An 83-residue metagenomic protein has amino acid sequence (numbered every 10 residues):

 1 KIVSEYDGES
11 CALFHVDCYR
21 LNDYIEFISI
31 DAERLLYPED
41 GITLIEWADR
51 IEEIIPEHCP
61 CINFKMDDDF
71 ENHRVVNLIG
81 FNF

Functional and structural regions predicted by a protein language model:
K1-L13, Y19-F27, D31-E33: N-terminal phosphate/diphosphate-binding loop that engages ATP/GTP or pyrophosphate donors across diverse enzyme folds
D23-F83: Short phosphate-coordinating micro-motif centered on Lys-Gly-acidic
